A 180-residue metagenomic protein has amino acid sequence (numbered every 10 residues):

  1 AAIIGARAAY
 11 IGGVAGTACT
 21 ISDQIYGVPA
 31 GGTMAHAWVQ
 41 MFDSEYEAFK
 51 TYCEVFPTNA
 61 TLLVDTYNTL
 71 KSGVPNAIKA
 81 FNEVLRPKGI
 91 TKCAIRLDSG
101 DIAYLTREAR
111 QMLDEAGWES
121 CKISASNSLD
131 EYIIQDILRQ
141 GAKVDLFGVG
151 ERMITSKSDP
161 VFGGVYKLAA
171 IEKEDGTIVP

Functional and structural regions predicted by a protein language model:
A1-W118, L129-I133, R139-Q140, M153-T155 (+1 more regions): Buried, small/hydrophobic-residue-enriched core segments of structured protein domains
G31, I95, I123, D145-F147: Hydrophobic residues within beta-strands of alpha/beta enzymes
K92, S120, V144, G163-V165: Active-site lining segments that contact anionic ligands and/or coordinate catalytic metals
S126: Residue-level recognition of the GNAT/N-acetyltransferase active site
K143-V161: Glycine-rich phosphate-binding active-site loops on the catalytic face of alpha/beta enzymes
T155-P180: Flexible C-terminal active-site loop/helix
